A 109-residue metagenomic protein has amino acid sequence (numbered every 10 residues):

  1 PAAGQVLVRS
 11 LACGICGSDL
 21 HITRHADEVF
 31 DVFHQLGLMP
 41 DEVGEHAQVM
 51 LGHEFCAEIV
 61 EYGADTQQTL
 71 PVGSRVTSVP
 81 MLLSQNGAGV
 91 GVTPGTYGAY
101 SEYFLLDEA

Functional and structural regions predicted by a protein language model:
P1-C13, E28-L82: Glycine-rich beta-strand-centered segment in the early N-terminal region that forms part of a ligand/cofactor-binding
C16: Short cysteine clusters
D19-I22, G89: Short, glycine/acidic-enriched capping/hinge loops at junctions between secondary-structure elements
H21-V29: Short Gly/aromatic-enriched secondary-structure transition segments
D41-H53, V79-A109: NAD(P)H dinucleotide-binding glycine-rich loop of Rossmann-like/cofactor-binding domains, especially the beta1-alpha1
